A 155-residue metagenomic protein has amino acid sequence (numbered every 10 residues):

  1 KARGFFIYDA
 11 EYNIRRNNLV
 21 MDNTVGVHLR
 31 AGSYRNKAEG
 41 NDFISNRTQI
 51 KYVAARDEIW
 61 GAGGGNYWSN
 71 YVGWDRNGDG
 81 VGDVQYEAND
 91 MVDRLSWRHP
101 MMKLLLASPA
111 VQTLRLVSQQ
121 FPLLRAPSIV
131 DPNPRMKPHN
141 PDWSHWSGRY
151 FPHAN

Functional and structural regions predicted by a protein language model:
K1, N13, N17-N18, N23 (+4 more regions): Consensus "Asn ladder" position of solenoid repeat domains
R3-D9, V25-G32, R47-I59, W74-G78: Glycine-rich beta-solenoid repeat tracts in large extracellular/virion proteins
A10, F43, Y71: Hydrophobic pocket-lining residues within nucleotide cofactor-binding pockets
S33, V53-E58, A88, V92-N155: C-terminal "tail" modules appended to repeat-scaffold proteins
G61-G63: Membrane-protein extramembrane domains
D75-M91: Acidic, glycine-anchored loop motifs typical of Ca2+
